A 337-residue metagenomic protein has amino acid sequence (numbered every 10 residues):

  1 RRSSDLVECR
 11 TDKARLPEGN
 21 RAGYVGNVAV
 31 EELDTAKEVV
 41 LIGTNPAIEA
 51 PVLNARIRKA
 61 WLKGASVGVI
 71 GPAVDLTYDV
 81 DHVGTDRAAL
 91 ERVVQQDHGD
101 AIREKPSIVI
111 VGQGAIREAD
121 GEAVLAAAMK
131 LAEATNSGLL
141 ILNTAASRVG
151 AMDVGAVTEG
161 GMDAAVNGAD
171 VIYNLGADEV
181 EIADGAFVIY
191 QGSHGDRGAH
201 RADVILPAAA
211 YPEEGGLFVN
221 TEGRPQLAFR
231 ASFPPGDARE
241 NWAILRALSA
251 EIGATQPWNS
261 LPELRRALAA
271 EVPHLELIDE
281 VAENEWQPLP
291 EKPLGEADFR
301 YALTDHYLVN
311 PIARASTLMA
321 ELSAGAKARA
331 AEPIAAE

Functional and structural regions predicted by a protein language model:
R2-S3: Short, small-residue-biased leader/transition segments that mark boundaries at the very start of proteins
V7-C9: His/Asp/Glu-enriched short active-site or ligand-binding loop at hydrolase and phosphoryl-transfer sites
T11-E280, A330-E337: Non-catalytic alpha/beta scaffold blocks inside enzyme catalytic domains
R265-E337: Long, low-complexity segments enriched in small/aliphatic residues
